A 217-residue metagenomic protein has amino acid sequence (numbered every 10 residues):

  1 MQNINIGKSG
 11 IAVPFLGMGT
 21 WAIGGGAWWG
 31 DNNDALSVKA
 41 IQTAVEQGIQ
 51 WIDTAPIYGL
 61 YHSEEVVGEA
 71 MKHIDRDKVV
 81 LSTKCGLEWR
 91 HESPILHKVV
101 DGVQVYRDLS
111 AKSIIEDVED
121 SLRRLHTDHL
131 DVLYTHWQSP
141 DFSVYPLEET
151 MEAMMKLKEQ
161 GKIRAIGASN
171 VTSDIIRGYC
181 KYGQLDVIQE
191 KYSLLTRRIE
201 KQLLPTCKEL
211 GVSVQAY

Functional and structural regions predicted by a protein language model:
M1-V80: N-terminal binding-site loop/beta-alpha segment at the start of enzyme catalytic domains that lines or forms
N3, Q138-Y217: Beta/alpha (TIM)-barrel catalytic core signal, keyed to glycine-rich beta->alpha loops juxtaposed to Asp/Glu that bind
N5, V13-G17, Q50-W51, K78-K84 (+4 more regions): Structural preference for beta-strand elements that scaffold enzyme active sites
S9-W28, S82-Q104, Y134: N-terminal small/glycine-rich loop or linker at the start of catalytic domains across soluble metabolic enzymes
T20-I23, A55-I57, K84-E88, T135-Q138 (+2 more regions): Active-site beta-loop-alpha junctions enriched in small/polar residues
A22-A35, V99-I115, D141-Y145: Active-site mouth loops of central-metabolism enzymes
D31-A44, R107-L125, N170-G178: Short, acidic/polar
L122-D141: Active-site groove signature of glycoside hydrolases
